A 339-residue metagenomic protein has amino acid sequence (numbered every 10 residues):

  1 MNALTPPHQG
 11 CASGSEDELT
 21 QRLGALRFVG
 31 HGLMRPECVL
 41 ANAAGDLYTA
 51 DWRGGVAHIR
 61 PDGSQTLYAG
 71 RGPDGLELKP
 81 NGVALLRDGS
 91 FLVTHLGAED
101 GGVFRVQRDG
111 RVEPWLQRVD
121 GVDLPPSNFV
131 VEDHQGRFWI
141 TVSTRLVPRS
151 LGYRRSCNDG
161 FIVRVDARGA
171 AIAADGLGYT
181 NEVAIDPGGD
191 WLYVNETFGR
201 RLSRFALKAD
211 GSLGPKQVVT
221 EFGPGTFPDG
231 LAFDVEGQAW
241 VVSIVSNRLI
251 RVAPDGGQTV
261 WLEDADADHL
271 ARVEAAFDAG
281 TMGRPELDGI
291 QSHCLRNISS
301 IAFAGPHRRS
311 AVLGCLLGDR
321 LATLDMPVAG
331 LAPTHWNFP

Functional and structural regions predicted by a protein language model:
Q9-M34, A69, K216, G283-L287 (+1 more regions): A short helix->beta-strand "capping" segment at the edge of beta-propeller domains
L26-G55, L317-R320: Beta-strand-rich domains and repeat architectures in extracellular enzymes and scaffolds, especially beta-propellers
G30-A43, P73-H95, D120-L146, S156-I162 (+6 more regions): Beta-rich, blade/repeat-based domains predominating in secreted/periplasmic proteins but also intracellular
Y48-R71: Beta-propeller domains
G55-A57, G102-F104, G160-V163, R201-S203 (+2 more regions): A short loop-to-beta-strand structural motif that recurs across blades of beta-propeller domains
L96-D100, V147-D159, T197-R200, I244-V245 (+1 more regions): Short, solvent-exposed loop/turn segments at conserved positions within beta-propeller repeat blades
F205-S212, P254-T259, D264-D266, D325-H335: Short loop/turn segments immediately following beta-strands, especially the blade-tip and inter-blade linker loops
N297-P339: Blade-level signature of beta-propeller repeat domains, shared across WD40, Kelch, NHL, RCC1 and BNR/Asp-box propellers
